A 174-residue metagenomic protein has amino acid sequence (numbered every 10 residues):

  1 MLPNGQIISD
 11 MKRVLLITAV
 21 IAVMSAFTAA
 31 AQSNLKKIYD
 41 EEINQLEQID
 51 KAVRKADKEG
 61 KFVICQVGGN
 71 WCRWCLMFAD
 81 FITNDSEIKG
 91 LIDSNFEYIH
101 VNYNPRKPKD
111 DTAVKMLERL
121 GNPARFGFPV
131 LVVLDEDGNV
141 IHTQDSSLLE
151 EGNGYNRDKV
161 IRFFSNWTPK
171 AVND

Functional and structural regions predicted by a protein language model:
L2-V14: Positively charged n-region of N-terminal signal peptides that target proteins for export
I17-A26: Bacterial N-terminal signal peptides
A29-S33: Boundary at the C-terminal end of the N-terminal hydrophobic targeting segment
I43-Q45, I88-D111: Thiol-based oxidoreductase modules, predominantly thioredoxin-like and allied folds used for disulfide exchange
Q45-F62: A short beta-strand-turn-helix
E59-R73: Short active-site neighborhood of thiol/selenol oxidoreductases, capturing the structured segment around
C75-L91: Typically the conserved alpha-helix immediately C-terminal to a functionally engaged Cys/Sec in thioredoxin-like
N122-N173: Non-catalytic, surface beta->alpha helical segment in thiol-disulfide oxidoreductase systems
